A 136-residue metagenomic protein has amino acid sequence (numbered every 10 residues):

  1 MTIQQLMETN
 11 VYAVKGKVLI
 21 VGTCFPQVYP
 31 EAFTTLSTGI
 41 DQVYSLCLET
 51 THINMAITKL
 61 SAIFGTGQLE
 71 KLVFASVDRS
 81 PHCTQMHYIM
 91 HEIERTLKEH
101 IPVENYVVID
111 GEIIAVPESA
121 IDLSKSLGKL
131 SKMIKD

Functional and structural regions predicted by a protein language model:
M1-D136: Iron-sulfur-associated redox domains of electron-transfer enzymes in respiratory and anaerobic energy metabolism
